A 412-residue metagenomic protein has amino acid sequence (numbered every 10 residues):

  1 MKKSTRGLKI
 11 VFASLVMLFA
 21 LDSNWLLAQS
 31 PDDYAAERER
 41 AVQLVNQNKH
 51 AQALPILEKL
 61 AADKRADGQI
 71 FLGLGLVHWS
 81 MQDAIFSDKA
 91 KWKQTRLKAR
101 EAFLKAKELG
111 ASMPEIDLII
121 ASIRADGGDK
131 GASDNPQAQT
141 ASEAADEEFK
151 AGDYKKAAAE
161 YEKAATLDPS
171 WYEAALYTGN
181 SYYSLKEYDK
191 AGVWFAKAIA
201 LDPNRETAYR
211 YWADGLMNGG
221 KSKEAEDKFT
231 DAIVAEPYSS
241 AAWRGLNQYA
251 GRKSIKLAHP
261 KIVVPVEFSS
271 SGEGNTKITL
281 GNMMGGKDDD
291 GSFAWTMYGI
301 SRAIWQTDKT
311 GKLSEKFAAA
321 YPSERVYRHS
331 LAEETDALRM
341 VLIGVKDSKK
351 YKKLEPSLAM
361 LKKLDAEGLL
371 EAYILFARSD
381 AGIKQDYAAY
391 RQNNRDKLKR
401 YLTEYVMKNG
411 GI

Functional and structural regions predicted by a protein language model:
Y34, G68-Q69, M113-E115, A138 (+3 more regions): Helix-start (N-cap) detector for alpha-helical repeat units in TPR-like alpha-solenoids, especially tetratricopeptide
G73, L118-I119, E143, Y177 (+2 more regions): Canonical tetratricopeptide repeat
S80-K91, S122-Q139, Y249-T276: Alpha-helical linker/edge segments of TPR/alpha-solenoid repeat scaffolds and analogous pre-/post-domain helices
